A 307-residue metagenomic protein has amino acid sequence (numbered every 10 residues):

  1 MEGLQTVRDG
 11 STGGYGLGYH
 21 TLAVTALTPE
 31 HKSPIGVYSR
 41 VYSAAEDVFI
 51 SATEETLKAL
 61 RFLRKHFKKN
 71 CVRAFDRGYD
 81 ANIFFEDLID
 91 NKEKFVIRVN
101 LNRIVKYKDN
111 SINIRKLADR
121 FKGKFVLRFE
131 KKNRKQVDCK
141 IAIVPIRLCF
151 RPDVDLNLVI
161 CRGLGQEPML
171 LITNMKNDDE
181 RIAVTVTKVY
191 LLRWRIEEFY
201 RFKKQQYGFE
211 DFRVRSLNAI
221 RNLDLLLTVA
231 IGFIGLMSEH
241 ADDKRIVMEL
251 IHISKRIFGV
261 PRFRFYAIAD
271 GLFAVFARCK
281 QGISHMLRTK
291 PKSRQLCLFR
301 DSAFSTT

Functional and structural regions predicted by a protein language model:
M1-H31, K140-R147: Active-site-proximal, Lys/Arg-enriched surface segment that forms a nucleic-acid-binding/basic interface patch
L27-T307: Single, function-defining residue in the core of a domain
